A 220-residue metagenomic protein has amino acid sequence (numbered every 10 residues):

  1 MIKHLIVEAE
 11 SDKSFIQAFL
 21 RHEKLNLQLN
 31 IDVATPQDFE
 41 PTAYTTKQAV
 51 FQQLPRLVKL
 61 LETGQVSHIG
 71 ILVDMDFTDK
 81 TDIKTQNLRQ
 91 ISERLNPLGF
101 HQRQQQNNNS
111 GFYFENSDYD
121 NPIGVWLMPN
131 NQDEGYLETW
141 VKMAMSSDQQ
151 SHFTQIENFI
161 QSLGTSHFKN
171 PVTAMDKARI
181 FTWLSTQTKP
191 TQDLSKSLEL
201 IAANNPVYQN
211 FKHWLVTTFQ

Functional and structural regions predicted by a protein language model:
M1-I2, T182: Intrinsically disordered, low-complexity segments used for protein-protein interactions
I2-Q28, Y44: Short, acidic loop-beta-alpha module within alpha/beta folds
Q17, R21-T35, Q48-Q220: C-terminal accessory helical subdomains adjacent to catalytic cores in phosphodiester- and nucleotide-handling enzymes
P41-Q48: Conserved helicase/translocase motor-coupling segment
